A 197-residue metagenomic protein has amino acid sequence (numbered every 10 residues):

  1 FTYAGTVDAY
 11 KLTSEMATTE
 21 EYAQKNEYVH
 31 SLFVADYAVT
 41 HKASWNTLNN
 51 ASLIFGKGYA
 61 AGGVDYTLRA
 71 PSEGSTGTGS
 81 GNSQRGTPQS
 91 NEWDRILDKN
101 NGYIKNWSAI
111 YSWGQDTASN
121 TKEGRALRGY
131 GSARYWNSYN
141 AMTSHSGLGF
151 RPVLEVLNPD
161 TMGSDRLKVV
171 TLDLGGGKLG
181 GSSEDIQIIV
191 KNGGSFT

Functional and structural regions predicted by a protein language model:
F1, D8, E20-Y22, Y37-H41 (+2 more regions): C-terminal, surface-exposed recognition/capping segments
S14-M16: Short, solvent-exposed secondary-structure boundary/capping segments
A23-K25, G180: Short, exposed beta-strand/loop patches in secreted or surface proteins that constitute
Y28-H30, S146-L148, K168: Residues that flank catalytic or metal-binding motifs in active/ligand-binding sites
V39-T47, T76, K178-G181: Short, surface-exposed beta-strand/loop "edge" segments at domain boundaries and coil↔beta transitions
D160-T197: Secondary-structure capping and domain/repeat boundary segments
